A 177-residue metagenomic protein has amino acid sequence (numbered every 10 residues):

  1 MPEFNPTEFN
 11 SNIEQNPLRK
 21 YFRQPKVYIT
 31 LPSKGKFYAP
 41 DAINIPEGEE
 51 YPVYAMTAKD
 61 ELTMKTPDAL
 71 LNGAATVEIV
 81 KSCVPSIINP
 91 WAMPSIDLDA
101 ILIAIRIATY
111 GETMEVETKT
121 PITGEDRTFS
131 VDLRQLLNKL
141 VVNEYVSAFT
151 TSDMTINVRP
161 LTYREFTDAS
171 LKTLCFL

Functional and structural regions predicted by a protein language model:
M1-L177: Long C-terminal interaction/binding lobes of large macromolecular proteins
